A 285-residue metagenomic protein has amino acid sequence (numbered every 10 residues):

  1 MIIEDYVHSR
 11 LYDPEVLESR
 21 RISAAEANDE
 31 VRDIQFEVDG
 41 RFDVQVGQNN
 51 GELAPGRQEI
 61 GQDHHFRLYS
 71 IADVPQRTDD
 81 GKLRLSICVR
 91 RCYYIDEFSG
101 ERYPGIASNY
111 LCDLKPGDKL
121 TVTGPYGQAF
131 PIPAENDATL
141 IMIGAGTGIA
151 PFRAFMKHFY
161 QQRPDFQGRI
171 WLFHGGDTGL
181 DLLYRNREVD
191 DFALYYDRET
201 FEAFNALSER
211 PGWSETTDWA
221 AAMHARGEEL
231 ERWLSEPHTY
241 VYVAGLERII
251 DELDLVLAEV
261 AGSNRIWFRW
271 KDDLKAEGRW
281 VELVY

Functional and structural regions predicted by a protein language model:
I3-Y12, A27, T121, R163-Y285: Reductase modules of NAD(P)H-dependent flavoproteins
D5-P14, G61-R67: Short coil-to-beta-strand transition motifs
H8, N28, F42-V46: Long, low-complexity, charge-dense
V16-E18, I71: Conserved hydrophobic positions within beta-strands
N28-I34, N49: Short aromatic-glycine-enriched beta-strand elements
E37-I141, H158, S208, W267-W270 (+1 more regions): FAD-binding FR-type
G47, G148, L246: Short, conserved phosphate/pyrophosphate- and ester-handling motifs at nucleotide-, phospho-/glycolipid
T139-F159, I249: Active-site beta-strand/loop microenvironment that shapes enzyme catalytic pockets
